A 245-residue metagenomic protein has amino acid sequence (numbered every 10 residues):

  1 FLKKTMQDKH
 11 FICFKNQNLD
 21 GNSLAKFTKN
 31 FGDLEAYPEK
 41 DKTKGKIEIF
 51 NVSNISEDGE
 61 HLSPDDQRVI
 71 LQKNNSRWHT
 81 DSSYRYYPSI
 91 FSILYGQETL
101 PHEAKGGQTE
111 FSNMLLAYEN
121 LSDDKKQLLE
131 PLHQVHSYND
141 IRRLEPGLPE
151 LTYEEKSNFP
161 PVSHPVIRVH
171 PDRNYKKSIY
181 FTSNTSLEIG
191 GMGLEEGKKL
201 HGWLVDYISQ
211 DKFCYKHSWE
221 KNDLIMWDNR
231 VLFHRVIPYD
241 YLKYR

Functional and structural regions predicted by a protein language model:
F1-M226, R230-R245: Fe(II)/2-oxoglutarate oxygenase catalytic core
